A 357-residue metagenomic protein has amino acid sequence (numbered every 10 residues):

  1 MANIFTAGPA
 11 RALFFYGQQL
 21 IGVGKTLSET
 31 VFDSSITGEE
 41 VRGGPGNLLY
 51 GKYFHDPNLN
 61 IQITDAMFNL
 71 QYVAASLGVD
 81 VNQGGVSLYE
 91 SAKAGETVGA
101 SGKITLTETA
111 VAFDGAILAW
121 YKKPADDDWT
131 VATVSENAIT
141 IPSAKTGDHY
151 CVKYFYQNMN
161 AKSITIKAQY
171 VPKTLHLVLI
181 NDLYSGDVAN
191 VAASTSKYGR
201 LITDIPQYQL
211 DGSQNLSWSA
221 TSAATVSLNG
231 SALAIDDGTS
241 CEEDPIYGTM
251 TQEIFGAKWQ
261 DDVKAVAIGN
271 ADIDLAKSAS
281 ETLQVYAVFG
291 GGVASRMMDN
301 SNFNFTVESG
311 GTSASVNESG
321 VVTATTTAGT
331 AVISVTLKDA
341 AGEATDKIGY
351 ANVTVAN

Functional and structural regions predicted by a protein language model:
M1-L77, D128-W129, G199-S227: Solvent-exposed edge beta-strands and adjacent loop segments that serve as assembly or binding interfaces
L70-A132, Y156-T195, G291-G292, D299: Extended beta-strand solenoid/passenger and fiber regions
A132, R296-M298, N304-G320: Low-complexity "stalk/linker" and mucin-like segments enriched in Ser/Thr/Pro/Ala/Gly
I139-K145, N317-G329: Extracellular/luminal low-complexity segments enriched in Ser/Thr/Pro
P142-A144, L201-D262: Mixed-charge, glycine-accented linear interaction segment located at domain edges/termini
K153, Y286, S334-T336: Extracellular recognition modules
A257-Q284, V288-G290, E343-N357: Short S/T/G/P-enriched beta-strand
A328-A341: A short beta-strand micro-motif common to beta-rich folds, especially ectodomain repeats
